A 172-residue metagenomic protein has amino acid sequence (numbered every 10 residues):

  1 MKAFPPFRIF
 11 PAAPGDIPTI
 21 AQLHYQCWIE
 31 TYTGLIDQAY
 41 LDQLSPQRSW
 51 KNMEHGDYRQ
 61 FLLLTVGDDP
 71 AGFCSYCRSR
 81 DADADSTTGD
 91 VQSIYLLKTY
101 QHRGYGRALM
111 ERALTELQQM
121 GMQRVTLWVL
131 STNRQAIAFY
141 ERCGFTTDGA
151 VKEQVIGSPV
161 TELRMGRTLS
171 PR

Functional and structural regions predicted by a protein language model:
F4-F7, P11-I17, Q22-T99, R107-R112 (+4 more regions): Acetyl-CoA-dependent GNAT
T87-G89, Q123-T126, L130-I137, E141-R172: C-terminal "cap" of GNAT-fold acetyltransferases
L97-T99, R103, S131-T132: Active-site acidic-Proline motif in GNAT/NAT acetyltransferases
